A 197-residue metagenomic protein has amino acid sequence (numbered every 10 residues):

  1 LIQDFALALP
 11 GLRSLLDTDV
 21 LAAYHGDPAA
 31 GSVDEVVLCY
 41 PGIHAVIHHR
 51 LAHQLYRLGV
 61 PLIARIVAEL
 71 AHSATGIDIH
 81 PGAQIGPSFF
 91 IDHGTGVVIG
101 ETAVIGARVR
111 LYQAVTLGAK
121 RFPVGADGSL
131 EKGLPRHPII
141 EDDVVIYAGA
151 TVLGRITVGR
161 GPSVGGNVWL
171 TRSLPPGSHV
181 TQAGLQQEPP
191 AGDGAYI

Functional and structural regions predicted by a protein language model:
L1-E69, D193-I197: Terminal amphipathic alpha-helical/low-complexity segments used for targeting or macromolecular assembly
H72-E188, G192: Structural signal for interior beta-strand "rungs" in well-ordered beta-sheet cores of soluble enzyme domains
